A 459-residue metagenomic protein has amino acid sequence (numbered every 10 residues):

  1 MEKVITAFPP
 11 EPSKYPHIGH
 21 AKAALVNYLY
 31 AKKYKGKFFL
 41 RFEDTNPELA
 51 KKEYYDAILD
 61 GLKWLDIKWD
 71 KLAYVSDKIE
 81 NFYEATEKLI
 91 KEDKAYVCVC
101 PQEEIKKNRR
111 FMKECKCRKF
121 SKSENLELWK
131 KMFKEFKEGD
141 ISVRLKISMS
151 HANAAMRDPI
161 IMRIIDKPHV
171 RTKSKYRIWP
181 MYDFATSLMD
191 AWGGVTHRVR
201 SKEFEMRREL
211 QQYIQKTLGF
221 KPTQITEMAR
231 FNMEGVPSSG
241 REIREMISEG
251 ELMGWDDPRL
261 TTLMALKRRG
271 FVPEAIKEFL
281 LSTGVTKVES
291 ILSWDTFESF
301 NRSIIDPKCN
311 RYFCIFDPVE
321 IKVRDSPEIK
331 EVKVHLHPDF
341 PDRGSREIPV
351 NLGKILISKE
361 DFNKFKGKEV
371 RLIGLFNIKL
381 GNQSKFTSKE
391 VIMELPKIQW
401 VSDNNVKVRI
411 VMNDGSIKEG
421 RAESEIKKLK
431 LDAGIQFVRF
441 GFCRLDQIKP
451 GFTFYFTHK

Functional and structural regions predicted by a protein language model:
M1-E11, K37-R41, K52, A57 (+8 more regions): Basic, alpha-helical terminal appendages of large translation-related enzymes
M1-L59, P168-S201: N-terminal catalytic cores of NTP/NDP-binding nucleotidyl/phosphoryl-transfer enzymes
L29-K37, W64-W69, A191, K216-T223: Secondary-structure transition/capping motifs at alpha-helix termini and the adjoining loop/turn into the next element
N46-K52, I58, K78-N81, N232-V236: Acidic, metal-coordinating catalytic cores used for nucleic-acid/nucleotide bond scission and strand-transfer chemistry
A57, G61, A85-K88, L210: Alpha-helical scaffold elements adjacent to nucleotide-binding pockets in ATP/GTP-utilizing enzyme cores
K88-I243, E251, N301, D306-N310 (+1 more regions): Active-site cores that bind ATP or allylic diphosphates and position pyrophosphate for catalysis
T223-F300: Long, charged, mostly alpha-helical binding arms that flank functional sites
